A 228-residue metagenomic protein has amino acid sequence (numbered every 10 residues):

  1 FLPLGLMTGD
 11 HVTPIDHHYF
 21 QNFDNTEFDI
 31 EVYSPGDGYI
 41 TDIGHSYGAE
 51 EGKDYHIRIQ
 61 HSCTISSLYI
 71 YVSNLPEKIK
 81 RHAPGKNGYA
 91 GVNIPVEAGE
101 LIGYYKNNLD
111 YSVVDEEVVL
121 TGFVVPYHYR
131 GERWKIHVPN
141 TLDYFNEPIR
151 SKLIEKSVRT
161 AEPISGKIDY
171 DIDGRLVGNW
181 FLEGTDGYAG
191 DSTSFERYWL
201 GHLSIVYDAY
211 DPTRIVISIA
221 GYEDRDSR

Functional and structural regions predicted by a protein language model:
F1-Y55, S62-C63, L75, E97-A98 (+1 more regions): Surface-exposed, glycine-biased beta-strand/turn segments
Y19-Q21, I70, S112: Residues in well-ordered beta-strands of folded domains
N25-F28, Y33, H61-L101, Y105: Short histidine-centered loop motifs in beta-beta connectors
G44-K53, E100-L120: Flexible, gly/ser-rich surface segments that form the specificity/activation loops bordering the active-site cleft
A49-G52, E77-A90, V119-H128, A189-R197: Low-complexity, polar-biased intrinsically disordered regions enriched in Pro/Ser/Thr/Gly
R58-H61, Y111: SH3/SH3-like beta-barrel fold
L68-V72, E116-V158: Short peripheral tails and domain-boundary helices/loops at the edges of structured domains
